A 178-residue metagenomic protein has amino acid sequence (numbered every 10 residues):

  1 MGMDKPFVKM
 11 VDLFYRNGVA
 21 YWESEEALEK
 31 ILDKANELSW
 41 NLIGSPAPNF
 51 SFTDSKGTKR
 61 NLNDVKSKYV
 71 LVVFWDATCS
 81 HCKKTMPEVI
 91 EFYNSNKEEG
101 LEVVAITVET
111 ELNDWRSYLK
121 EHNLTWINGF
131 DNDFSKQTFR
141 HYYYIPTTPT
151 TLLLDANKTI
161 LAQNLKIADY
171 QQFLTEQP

Functional and structural regions predicted by a protein language model:
M1-T58: Oxidative protein folding and maturation machinery
E25, K30-I31, T125-F134: Short, positively charged
A47-P48, V70, T148-P149: Short loop/turn microsegments at loop-to-beta-strand junctions
P48, R60-N63, H141: Pre-signature/interface helix of ABC/ABC-like ATPase nucleotide-binding domains
T58-V89, E102-V103: Short active-site neighborhood of thiol/selenol oxidoreductases, capturing the structured segment around
V72, V104-I106, G129, L152: Conserved hydrophobic packing residues within short motifs/helices of P-loop NTPase cores of ABC-family ATPases
K84-H122, F134-R140: Structural microenvironment flanking redox-active thiols in thiol-disulfide oxidoreductases
L124, D131-T175: Thiol/disulfide oxidoreductase modules built on the thioredoxin-like
